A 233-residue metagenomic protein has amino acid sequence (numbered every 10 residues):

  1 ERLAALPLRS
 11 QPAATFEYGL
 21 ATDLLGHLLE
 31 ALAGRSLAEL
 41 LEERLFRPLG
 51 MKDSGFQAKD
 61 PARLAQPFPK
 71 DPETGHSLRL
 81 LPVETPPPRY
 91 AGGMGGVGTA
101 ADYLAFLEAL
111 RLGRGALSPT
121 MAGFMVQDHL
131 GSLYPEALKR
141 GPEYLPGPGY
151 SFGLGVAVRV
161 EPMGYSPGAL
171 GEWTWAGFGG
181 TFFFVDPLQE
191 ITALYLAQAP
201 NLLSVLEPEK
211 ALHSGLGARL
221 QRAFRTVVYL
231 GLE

Functional and structural regions predicted by a protein language model:
E1-P167: Short, surface-exposed loop or secondary-structure junction motifs that flank catalytic or metal-binding residues
S36, D60, D71, N201 (+2 more regions): Serine/threonine-rich low-complexity intrinsically disordered regions
E73, P187-L188: Short, ordered coil/turn segments that flank beta-strands lining enzyme active or ligand-binding pockets
L112, M121, V126-R140, E161 (+1 more regions): Short, gly/Ser/Thr-rich active-site loops of penicillin-recognizing serine hydrolases
A157-V158, F184-D186: Short, well-ordered beta-strand micro-motif
L170-E172: A conserved acidic, glycine/proline-rich C-terminal tail/linker
G177-G179: Short, small/polar residue-rich loop motifs at catalytic or cofactor-binding pockets
F183-F184, E190-E207: Short, well-ordered beta-strand elements
